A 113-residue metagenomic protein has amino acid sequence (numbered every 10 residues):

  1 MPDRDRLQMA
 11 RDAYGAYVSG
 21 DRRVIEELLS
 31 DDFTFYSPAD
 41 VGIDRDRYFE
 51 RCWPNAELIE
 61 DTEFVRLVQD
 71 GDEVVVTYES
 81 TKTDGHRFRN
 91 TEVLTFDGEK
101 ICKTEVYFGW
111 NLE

Functional and structural regions predicted by a protein language model:
P2-D5, D12, V18, T34-P38 (+2 more regions): A beta-strand edge to alpha-helix "cap/lid" segment located at domain peripheries
G20-V24: Short helix-adjacent coil turns
